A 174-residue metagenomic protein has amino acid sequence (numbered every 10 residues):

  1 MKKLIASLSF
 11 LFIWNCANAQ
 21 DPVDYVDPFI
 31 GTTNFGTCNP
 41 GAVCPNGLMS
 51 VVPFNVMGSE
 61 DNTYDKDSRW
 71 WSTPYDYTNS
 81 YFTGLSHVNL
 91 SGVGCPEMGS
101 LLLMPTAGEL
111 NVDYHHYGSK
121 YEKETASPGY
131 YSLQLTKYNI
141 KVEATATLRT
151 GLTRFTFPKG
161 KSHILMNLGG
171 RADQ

Functional and structural regions predicted by a protein language model:
M1-Q20: Bacterial Sec-dependent N-terminal signal peptides
Q20-Q174: Accessory carbohydrate-recognition regions in carbohydrate-active enzymes
